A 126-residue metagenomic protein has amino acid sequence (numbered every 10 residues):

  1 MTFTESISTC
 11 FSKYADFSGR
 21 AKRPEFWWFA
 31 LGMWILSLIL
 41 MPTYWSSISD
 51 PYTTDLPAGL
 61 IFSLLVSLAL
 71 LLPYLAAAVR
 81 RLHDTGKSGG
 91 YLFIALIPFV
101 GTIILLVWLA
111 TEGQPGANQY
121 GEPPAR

Functional and structural regions predicted by a protein language model:
M1-E5, L56, P98: Coil-to-alpha-helix initiation sites in intrinsically disordered, low-complexity, charged segments
M1-G32, Y74-G90, V107-R126: Membrane-interface extramembranous regions at the lipid-water interface
S6-T9, P51, S63, L105: Hydrophobic alpha-helical segments with strong N-terminal bias
E25, F29, G59-S67, L92 (+1 more regions): Residue-level signature of transmembrane alpha-helical entry/exit and packing/kink sites in multi-pass membrane
A30-M41, S49-D50, T54, L105-L106 (+1 more regions): Short amphipathic alpha-helical patches
S37, A69-A76, V100-V107: Alpha-helical transmembrane segments
S37-L71, A95: Membrane-helix interface segments in multi-pass membrane proteins
L92-G101: Short hydrophobic membrane-inserting alpha-helices and related fusion/pore-forming segments
